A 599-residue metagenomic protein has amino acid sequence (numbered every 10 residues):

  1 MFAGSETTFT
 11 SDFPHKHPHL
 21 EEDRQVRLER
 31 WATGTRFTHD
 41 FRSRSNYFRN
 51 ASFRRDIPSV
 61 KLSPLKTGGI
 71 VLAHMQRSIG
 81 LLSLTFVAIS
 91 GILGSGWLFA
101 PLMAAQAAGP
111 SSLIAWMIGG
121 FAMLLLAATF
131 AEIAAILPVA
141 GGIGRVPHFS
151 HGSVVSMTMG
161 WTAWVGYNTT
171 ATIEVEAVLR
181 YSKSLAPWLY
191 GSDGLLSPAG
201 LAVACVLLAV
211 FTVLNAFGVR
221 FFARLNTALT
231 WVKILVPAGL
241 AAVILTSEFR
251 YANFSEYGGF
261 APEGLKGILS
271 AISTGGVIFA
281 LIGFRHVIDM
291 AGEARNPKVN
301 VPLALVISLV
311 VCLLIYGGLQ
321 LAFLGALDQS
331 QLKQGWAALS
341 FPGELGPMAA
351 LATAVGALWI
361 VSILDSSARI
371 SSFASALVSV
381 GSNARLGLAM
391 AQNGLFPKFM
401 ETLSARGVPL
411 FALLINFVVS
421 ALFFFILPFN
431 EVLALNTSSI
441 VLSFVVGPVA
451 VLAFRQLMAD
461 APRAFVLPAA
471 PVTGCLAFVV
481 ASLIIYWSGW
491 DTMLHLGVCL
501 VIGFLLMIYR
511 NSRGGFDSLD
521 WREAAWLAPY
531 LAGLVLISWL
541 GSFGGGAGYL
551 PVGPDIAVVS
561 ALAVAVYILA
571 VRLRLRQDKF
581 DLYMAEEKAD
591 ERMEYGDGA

Functional and structural regions predicted by a protein language model:
W31, H39, R44, F48-S78 (+2 more regions): Terminal cytosolic tails of multi-pass membrane transporters, especially the segment immediately following the final
Q76, L81, A199-C205, R295-K298 (+6 more regions): Loop-to-transmembrane helix boundary motifs in multi-pass membrane proteins
Q76-I79, I89, F99-A199, V203 (+3 more regions): Extracellular loop-to-transmembrane helix junctions
I79, S83-G96, A204-L207, I244 (+3 more regions): Hydrophobic, membrane-embedded alpha-helices of multi-pass small-molecule transporters
V139, T162-A177, L281, R285-A294 (+3 more regions): Membrane-helix boundary/coupling elements in multi-pass transport proteins
R145-H148, G152, K183-Y190, F260 (+2 more regions): TM-loop-TM module centered on a large, flexible mid-protein loop between adjacent transmembrane helices in multi-pass
L185, W231-G259, A280, Q320-Q329 (+2 more regions): Hydrophobic alpha-helical segments and their helix-loop junctions in multi-pass secondary transporters
A199-F249, I282, L305-L309, N436-V445 (+1 more regions): Membrane-interface loop-to-helix entry segments
